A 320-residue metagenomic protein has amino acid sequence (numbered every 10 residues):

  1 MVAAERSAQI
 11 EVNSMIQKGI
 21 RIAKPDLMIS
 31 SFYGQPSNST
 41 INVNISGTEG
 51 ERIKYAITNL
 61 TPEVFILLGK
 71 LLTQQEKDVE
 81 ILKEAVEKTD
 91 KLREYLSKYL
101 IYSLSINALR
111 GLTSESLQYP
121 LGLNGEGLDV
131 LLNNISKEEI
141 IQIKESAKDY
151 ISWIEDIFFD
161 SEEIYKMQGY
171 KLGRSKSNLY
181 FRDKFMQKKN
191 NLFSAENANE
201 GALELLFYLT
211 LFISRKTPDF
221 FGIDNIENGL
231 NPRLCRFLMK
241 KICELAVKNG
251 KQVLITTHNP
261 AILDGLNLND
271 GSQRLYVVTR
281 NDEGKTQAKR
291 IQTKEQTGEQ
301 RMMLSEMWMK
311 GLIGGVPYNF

Functional and structural regions predicted by a protein language model:
M1-R6, G229, V277-T279: Internal hydrophobic scaffold segments of catalytic domains
V2-K216, M302, E306-F320: Phosphate-coordinating catalytic segments in nucleotide- and nucleic-acid-processing enzymes
L203-L206, R236, K240: Short, contiguous clusters of charged residues that form electrostatic/catalytic patches at enzyme active sites, used
D224-N225: Walker B catalytic acidic pair
N228-G229, G250: Intrinsically disordered, low-complexity Ser/Thr/Pro-rich tracts
F237-F320: C-terminal lobe/lid and adjacent interdomain/linker elements of RecA-like ASCE P-loop ATPase modules
